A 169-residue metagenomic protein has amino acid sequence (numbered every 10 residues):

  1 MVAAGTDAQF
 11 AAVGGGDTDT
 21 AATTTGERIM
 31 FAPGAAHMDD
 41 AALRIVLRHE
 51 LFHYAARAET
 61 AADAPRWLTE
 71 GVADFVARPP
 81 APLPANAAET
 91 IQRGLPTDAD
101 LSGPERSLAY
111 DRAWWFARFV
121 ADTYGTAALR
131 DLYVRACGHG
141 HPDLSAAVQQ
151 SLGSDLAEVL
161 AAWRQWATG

Functional and structural regions predicted by a protein language model:
M1-E27: Auxiliary, metal-adjacent structural segments of Zn-dependent hydrolase domains
A3-G5, A35, A136: A mature extracytoplasmic/lumenal domain signature
Q9, H37, A81: Surface-exposed, flexible loop/turn segments at secondary-structure boundaries
T20-R28, A41-V46, Y54, A58-G169: Acidic/His/Gly-enriched intrinsically disordered linker/tail segments that often contain short helix/coil "MoRF-like"
F31-P33: Acidic/histidine-rich, surface-exposed loop or edge segments in extracytoplasmic proteins
E50: Walker B catalytic acidic pair
